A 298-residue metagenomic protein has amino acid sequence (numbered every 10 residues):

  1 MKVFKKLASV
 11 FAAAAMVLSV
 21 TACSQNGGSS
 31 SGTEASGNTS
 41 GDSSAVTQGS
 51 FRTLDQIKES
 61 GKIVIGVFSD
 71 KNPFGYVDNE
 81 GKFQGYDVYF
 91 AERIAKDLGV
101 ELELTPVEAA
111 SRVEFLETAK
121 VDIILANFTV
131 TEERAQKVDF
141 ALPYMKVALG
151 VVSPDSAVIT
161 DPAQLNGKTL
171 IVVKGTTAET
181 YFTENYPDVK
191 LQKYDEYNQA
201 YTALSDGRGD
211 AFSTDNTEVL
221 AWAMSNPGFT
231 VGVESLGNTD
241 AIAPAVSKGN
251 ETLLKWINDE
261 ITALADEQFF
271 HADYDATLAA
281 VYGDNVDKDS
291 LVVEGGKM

Functional and structural regions predicted by a protein language model:
L18-A22: C-terminal motif of bacterial Sec signal peptides marking the signal peptidase cleavage site
S24-N26, A35-Q48, V88-D97, T176 (+1 more regions): Extended ligand-binding regions for polar small-molecule ligands
G28-S29, T47-Q48, T180-Y194, V231-S235 (+1 more regions): Ligand-binding clefts/hinges and TM-proximal coupling segments of bilobed small-molecule sensing domains
G32-N38, D42-N127: Extracytoplasmic small-molecule ligand-binding "clamshell" domains of the periplasmic binding protein/Venus flytrap
E103-E114, A157, K174-T177, Q192-T202 (+1 more regions): Short helix-initiation/N-cap motifs at beta->coil->alpha
E114, F128-Q136, T183-E184, S205-T239: A ligand-binding cleft/hinge motif common to bilobed small-molecule-binding domains
M145-S153, L220-I261, V281-M298: Periplasmic-binding protein-like
S153-L170: Flexible hinge/capping segments at coil-to-helix
